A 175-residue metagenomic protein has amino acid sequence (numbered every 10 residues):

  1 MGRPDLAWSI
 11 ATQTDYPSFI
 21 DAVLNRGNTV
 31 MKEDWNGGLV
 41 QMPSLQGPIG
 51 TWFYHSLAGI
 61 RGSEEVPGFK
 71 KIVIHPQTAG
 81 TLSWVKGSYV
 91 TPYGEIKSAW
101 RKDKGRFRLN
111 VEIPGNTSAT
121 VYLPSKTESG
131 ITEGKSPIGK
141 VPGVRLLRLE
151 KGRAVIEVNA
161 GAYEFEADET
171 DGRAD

Functional and structural regions predicted by a protein language model:
D5-D175: Non-catalytic C-terminal accessory modules of carbohydrate-active enzymes
